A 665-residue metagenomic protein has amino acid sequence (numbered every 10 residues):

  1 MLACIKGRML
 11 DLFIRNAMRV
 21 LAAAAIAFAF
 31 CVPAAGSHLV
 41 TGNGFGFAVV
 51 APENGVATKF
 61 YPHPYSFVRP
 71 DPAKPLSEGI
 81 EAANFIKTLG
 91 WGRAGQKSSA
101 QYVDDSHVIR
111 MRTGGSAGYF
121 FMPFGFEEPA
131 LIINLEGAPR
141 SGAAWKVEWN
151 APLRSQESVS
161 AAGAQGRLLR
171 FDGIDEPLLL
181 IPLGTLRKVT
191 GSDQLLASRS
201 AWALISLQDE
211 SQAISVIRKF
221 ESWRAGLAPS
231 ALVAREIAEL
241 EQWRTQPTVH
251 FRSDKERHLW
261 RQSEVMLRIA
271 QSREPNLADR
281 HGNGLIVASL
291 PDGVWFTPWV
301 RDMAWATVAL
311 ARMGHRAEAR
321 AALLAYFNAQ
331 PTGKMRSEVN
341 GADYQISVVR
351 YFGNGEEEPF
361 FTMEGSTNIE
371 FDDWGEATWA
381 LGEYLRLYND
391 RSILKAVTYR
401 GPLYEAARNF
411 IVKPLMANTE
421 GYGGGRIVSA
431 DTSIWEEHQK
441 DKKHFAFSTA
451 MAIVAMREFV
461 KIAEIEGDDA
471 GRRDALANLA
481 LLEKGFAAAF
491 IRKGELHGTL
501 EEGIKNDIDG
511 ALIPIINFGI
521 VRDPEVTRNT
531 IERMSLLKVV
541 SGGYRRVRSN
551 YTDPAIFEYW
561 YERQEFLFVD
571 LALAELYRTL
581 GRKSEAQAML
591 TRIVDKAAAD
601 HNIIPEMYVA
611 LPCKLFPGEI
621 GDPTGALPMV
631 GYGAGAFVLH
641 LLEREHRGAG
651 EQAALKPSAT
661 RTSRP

Functional and structural regions predicted by a protein language model:
L2-I5, L12-N16, V20-L259, V294-T297 (+5 more regions): Terminal accessory carbohydrate-recognition/targeting modules of carbohydrate-active enzymes
S37-A82, W295, R350-D373, A377-T378 (+2 more regions): C-terminal capping/lid segments that line or modulate ligand- or cofactor-binding pockets
A100-V103, L277-A288, G314-R426, R592-V630: Helix-terminus loop motifs that line ligand-binding clefts
T245-R252, V265-I269, A304-A317, G365 (+6 more regions): Well-ordered alpha-helical scaffold segments within catalytic/enzyme domains
T248-L290: Conserved oxyanion/phosphate-binding beta-strand-loop segments in alpha/beta enzyme cores
R257-R268, T307, R316-F327, G375-L385 (+6 more regions): Hydrophobic core segments within long, regular secondary-structure runs in both alpha- and beta-rich folds
V300, P331-P359, N368, K443-V454 (+3 more regions): Extended ligand-binding clefts on enzyme/binding-domain cores
A417-I465, A475: Internal metal/ion-chelating core segments
